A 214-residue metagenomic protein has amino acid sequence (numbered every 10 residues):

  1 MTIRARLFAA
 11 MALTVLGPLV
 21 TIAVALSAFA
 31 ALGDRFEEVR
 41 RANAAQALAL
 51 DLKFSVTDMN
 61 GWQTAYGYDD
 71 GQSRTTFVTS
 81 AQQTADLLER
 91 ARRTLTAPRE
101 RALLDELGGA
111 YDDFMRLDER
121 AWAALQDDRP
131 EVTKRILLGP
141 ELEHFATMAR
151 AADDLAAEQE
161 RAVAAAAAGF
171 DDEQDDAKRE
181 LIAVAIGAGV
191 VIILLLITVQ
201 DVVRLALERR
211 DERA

Functional and structural regions predicted by a protein language model:
R4-A31, I182-D201: Extreme N-terminal signal-anchor transmembrane helix of membrane signaling/transducer proteins, especially in bacteria
A5-A12, D34, R41-L48, D175-A183: Internal alpha-helical transmembrane segments of multi-pass membrane proteins, especially GPCRs
G17, T21, T57-N60, A85-L88 (+2 more regions): Membrane-embedded alpha-helical transmembrane segments of multi-pass integral membrane proteins
S27-E37, G67, Q126, T198-E208: Juxtamembrane transmembrane-helix termini
A28, L32-A44, A162, F170 (+2 more regions): Juxtamembrane interface helices immediately C-terminal to a transmembrane segment
G33-A110, R120-H144, A164: Membrane-proximal N-terminal soluble sensing/regulatory segments of transmembrane proteins
T147-F170: Juxtamembrane amphipathic/hinge helix adjacent to a transmembrane helix
A162-D211: Selective recognition of signaling/oligomerization transmembrane alpha-helices
